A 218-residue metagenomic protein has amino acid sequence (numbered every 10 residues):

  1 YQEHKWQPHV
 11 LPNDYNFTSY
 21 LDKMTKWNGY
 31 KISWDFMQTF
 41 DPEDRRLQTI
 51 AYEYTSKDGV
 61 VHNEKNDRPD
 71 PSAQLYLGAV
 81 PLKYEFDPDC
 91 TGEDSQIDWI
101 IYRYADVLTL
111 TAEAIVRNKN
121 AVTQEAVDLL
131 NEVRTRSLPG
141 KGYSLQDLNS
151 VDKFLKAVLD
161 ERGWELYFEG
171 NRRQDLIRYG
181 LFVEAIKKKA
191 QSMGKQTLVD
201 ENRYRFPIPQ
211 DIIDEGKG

Functional and structural regions predicted by a protein language model:
Y1-L108, R117, L181-G218: Elongated scaffold/linker segments in the mid-to-C-terminal portions of large proteins
D44, D98-V133, L155-E169, L176: Extended, hydrophobic/aromatic-rich amphipathic alpha-helical segments that build helical scaffolds
L47-Q48, K141-S144, E169: Acidic/polar loop patches that form or flank catalytic/metal-binding clefts of enzymes that bind anionic ligands
Y143-F154: Short, mixed-charge amphipathic alpha-helical segments
D152-K153, I177-F182: Short alpha-helical linear motifs
